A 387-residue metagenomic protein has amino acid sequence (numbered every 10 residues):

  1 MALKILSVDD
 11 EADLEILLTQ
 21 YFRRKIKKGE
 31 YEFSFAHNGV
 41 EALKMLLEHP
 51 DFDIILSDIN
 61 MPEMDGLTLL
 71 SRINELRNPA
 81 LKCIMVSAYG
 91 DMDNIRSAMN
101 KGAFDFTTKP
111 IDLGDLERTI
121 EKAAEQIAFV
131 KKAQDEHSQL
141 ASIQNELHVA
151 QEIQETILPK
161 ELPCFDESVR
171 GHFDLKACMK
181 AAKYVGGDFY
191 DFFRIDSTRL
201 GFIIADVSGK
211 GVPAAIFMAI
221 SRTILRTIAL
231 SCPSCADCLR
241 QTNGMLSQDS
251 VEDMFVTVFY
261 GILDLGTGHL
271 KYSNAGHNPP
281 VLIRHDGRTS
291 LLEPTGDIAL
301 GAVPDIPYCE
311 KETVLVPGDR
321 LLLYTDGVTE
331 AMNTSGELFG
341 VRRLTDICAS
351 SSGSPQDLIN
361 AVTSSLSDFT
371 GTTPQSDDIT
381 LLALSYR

Functional and structural regions predicted by a protein language model:
A12-S34: Two-component/phosphorelay signaling modules centered on CheY-like receiver
T19, F35-I54: Acidic, metal-coordinating helix/loop segments flanking the phosphotransfer/catalytic sites of two-component signaling
N38-E41, D65-S71, G90: Acidic catalytic/metal-coordinating carboxylates
K44-M45, L67-P79, S97: Short amphipathic alpha-helix used as the core "switch/output" element in two-component signaling
D135-R320, G371-R387: … and, occasionally, acidic/histidine-rich disordered N-termini of signaling adaptors
K311-L323, V328-R387: C-terminal catalytic subdomain
